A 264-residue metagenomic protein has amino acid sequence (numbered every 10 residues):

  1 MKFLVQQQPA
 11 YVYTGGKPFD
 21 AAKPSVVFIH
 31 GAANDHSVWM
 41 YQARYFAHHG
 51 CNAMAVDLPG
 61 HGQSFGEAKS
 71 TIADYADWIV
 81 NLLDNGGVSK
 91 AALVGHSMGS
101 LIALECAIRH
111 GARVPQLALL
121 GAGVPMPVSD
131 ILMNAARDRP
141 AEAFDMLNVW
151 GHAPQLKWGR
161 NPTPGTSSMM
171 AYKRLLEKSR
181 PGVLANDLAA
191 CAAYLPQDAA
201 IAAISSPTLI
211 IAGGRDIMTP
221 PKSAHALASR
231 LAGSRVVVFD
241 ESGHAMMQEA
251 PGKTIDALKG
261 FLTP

Functional and structural regions predicted by a protein language model:
Q8-G15, M40-H48, N52-M98, D256: Active-site loop/oxyanion-hole signature of alpha/beta-hydrolase fold enzymes
G31-N34, S97: Active-site glycine-rich loops that stabilize anionic/oxyanionic intermediates across multiple enzyme folds
L101-V149: Flexible "cap/lid" loop of the alpha/beta hydrolase fold
N134-A203: Conserved alpha/beta-hydrolase catalytic His-Asp/Glu region
I204, I210-A212: Short beta-strand/loop motif that positions the catalytic acidic residue of the alpha/beta-hydrolase fold
R215-T219: Acidic catalytic loop of the alpha/beta-hydrolase fold
A228-H244: Catalytic histidine neighborhood in serine/cysteine hydrolases with alpha/beta-hydrolase-type architecture
S242-I255: Catalytic histidine-centered segment of alpha/beta-hydrolase-like enzymes
